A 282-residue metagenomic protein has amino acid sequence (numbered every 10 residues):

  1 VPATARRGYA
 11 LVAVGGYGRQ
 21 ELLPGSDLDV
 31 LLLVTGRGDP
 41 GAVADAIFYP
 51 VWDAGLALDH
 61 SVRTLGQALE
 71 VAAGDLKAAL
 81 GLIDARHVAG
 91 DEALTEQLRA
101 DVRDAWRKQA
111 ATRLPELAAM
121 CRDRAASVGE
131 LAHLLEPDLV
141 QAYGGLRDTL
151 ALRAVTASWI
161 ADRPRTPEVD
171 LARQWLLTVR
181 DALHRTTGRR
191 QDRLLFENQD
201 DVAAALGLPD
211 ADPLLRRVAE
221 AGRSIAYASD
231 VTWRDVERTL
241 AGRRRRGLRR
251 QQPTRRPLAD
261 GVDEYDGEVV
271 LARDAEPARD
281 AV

Functional and structural regions predicted by a protein language model:
V1-V282: A nucleotide- and high-energy phosphate-metabolite-utilizing enzyme signature
